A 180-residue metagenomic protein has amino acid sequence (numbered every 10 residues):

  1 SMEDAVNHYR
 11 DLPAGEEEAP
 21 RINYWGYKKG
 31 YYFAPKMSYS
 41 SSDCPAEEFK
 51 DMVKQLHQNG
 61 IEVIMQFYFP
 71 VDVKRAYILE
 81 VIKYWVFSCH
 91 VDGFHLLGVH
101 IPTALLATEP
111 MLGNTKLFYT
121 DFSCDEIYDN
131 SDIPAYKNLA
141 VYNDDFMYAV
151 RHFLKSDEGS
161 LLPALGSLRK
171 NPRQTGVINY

Functional and structural regions predicted by a protein language model:
S1, V63-M65, F94, L117-Y119: Hydrophobic faces of well-ordered beta-strands that scaffold small-molecule active sites in alpha/beta enzyme cores
E3-D4, S38, F67-V71, H100 (+1 more regions): Active-site-proximal loop/turn and secondary-structure-junction residues that shape catalytic pockets, frequently
A5-Q58, V71-S88: Aromatic- and acidic-residue-enriched carbohydrate-binding clefts of CAZyme catalytic domains
A46, I101-L106: Active-site-adjacent beta->alpha loops and helix N-cap segments on the catalytic face of soluble alpha/beta enzymes
Q55-I64, V86-D92, T108-N114: Secondary-structure transition/capping motifs at alpha-helix termini and the adjoining loop/turn into the next element
Y84-F94, K137, D144-Y148: Structural recognition of alpha->loop->beta junctions
A107-Y180: Conserved alpha/beta catalytic core and glycan-binding cleft of carbohydrate-active enzymes
